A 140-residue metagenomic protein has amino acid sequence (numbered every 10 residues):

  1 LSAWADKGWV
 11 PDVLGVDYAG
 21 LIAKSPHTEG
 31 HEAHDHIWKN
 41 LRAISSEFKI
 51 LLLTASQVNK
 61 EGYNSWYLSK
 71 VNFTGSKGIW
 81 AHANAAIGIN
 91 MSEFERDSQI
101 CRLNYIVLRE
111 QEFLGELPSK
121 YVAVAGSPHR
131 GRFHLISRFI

Functional and structural regions predicted by a protein language model:
L1-G15, T28, S46-F48, K60-I140: C-terminal regions of RecA-like/P-loop NTPase motor modules
D12-K49: Helical hairpin unit composed of two closely spaced alpha helices linked by a short loop
L21-A23, N59-G62: Short, active-site-adjacent cap segments at secondary-structure transitions
T54-Q57: Conserved H-loop
